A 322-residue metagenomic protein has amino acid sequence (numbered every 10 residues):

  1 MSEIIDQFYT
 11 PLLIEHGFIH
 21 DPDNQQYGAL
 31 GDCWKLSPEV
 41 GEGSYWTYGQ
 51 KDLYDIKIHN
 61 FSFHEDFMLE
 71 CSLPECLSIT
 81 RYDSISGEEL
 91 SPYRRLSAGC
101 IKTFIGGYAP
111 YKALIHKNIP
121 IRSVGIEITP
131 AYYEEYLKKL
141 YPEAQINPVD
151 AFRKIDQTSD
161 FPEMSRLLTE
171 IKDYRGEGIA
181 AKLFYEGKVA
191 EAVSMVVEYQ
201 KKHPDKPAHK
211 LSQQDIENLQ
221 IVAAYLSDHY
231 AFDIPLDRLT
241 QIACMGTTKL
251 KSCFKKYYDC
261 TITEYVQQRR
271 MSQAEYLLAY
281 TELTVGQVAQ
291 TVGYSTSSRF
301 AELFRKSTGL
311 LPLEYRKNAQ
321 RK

Functional and structural regions predicted by a protein language model:
M1-L30: Short Lys/Arg-enriched alpha/beta "domain-start" segment
I4, E89-Q214, L236, Q241-T247 (+4 more regions): Alpha-helical bundle regulatory/interaction domains
N24-R122: N-terminal functional module of multi-domain proteins
Q220, A224-D228, F232-T240, K256-S298 (+1 more regions): Terminal helix-turn-helix DNA-binding modules in bacterial transcription factors
K249-L250, F254, R299-F300, F304: Short hydrophobic/aromatic patch on the recognition helix
A301-K322: …primarily DNA-binding HTH/wHTH and HhH modules…
